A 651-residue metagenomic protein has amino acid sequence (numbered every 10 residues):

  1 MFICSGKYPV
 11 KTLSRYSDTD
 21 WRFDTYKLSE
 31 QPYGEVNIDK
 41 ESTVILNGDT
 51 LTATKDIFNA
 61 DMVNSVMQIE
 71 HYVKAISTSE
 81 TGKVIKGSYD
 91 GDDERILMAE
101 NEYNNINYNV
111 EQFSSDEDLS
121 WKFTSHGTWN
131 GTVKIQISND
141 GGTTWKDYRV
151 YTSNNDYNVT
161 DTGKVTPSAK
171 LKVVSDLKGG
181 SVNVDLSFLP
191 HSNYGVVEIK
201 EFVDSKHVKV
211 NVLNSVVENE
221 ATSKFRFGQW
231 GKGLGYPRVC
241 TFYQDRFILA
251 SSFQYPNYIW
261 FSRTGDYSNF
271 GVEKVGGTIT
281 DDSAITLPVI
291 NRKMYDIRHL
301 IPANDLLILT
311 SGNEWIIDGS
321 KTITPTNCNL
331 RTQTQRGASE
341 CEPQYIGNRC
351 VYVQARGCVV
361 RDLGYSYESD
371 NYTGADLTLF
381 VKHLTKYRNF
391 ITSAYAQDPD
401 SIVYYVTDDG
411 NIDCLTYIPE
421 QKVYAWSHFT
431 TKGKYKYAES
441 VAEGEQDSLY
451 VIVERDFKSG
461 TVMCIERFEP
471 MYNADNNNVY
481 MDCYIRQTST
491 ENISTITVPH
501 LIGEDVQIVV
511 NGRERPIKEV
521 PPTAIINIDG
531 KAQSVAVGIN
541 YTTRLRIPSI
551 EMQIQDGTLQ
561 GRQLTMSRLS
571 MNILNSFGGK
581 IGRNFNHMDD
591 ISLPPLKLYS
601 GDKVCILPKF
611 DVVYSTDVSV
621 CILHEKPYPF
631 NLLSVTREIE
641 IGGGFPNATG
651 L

Functional and structural regions predicted by a protein language model:
R15, W21-E102, P190-E218, D376-K386 (+2 more regions): Autoprocessing Asn-cyclization modules and mimics
I57-M62, G127-T132, L177-G179, H500-E504 (+1 more regions): Short proline/glycine-enriched turn/loop motifs at strand-loop junctions of beta-rich domains
S65, L119-W121, G131-V133, G180-V182 (+4 more regions): Short beta-strand/loop motifs in extracellular/secreted proteins, especially within beta-sandwich accessory domains
F113-S114, Y148-S181, D185-F188, N527-I528 (+2 more regions): Beta-sandwich interaction modules
D116-T128, L171-V174: Hydrophobic beta-strand segments within beta-rich accessory/binding domains
N130-Y148, I316, G578-D590: Short, surface-exposed beta-strand/strand-loop-strand elements in extracellular ectodomains
A221-P399, L415-Y437: Beta-propeller and closely related beta-pinwheel folds
R292-Y295, Q335, R356-L651: Beta-sheet repeat architectures centered on beta-propellers
